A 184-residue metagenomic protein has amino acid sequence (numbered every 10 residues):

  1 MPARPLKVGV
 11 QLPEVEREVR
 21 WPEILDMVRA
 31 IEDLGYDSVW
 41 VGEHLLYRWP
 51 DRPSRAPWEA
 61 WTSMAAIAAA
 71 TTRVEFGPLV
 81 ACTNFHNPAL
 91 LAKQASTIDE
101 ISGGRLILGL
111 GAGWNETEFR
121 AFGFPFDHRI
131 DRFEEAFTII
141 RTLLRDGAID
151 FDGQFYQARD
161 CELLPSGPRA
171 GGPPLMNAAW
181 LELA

Functional and structural regions predicted by a protein language model:
M1-A184: Active-site-adjacent structural elements that line small-molecule/cofactor binding pockets in enzymes
